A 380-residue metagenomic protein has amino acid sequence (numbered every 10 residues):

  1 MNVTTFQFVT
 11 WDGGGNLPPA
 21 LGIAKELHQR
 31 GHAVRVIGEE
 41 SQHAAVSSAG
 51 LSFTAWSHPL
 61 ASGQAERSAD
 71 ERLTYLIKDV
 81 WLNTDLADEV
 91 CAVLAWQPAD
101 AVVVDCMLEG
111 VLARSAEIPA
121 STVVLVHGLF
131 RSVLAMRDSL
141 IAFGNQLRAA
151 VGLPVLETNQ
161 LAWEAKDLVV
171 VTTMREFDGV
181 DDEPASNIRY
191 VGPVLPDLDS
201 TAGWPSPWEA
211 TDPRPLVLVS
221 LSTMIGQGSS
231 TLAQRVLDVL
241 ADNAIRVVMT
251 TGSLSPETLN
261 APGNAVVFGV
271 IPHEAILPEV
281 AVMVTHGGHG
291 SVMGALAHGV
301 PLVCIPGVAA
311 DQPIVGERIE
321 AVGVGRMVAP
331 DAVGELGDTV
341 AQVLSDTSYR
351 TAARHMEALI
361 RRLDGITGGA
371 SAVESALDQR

Functional and structural regions predicted by a protein language model:
M1, L94-P98, A162-K166, A210-D212 (+2 more regions): Flexible, charged surface loops at secondary-structure boundaries
M1-L134, D138, A142-Q146, V248-V303 (+1 more regions): Glycosyltransferase specificity loop/lid
F8-T10, H28-H32, I37, V151-L153 (+5 more regions): Catalytic-core helical/loop segments in enzymes performing group transfer/polymerization on anionic/lipid-linked
V90, L153-E164, L218-A233, P272-E274 (+3 more regions): A broadly tuned preference for mixed-charge, low-complexity surface segments
D105, V171, S220: Short beta-strand segments
E117-N187: Active-site-proximal region of nucleotide-activated glycan assembly enzymes, centered on histidine/acidic-rich loops
D178, D182-V282: Donor-nucleotide binding loops and adjacent catalytic segments primarily of GT-B fold Leloir glycosyltransferases
